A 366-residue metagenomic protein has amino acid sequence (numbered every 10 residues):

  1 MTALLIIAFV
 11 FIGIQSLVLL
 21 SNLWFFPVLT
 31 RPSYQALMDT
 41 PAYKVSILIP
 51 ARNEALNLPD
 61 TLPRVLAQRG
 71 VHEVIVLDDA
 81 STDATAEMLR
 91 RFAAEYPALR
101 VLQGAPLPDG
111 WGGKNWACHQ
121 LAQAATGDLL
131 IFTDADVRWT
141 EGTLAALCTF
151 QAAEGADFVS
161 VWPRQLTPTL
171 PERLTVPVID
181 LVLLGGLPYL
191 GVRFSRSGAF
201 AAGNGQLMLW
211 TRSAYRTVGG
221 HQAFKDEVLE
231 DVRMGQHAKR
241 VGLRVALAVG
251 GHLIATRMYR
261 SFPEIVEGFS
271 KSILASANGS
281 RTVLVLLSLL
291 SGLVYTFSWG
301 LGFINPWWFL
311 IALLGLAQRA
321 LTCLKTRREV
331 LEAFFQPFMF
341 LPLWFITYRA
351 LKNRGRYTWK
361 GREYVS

Functional and structural regions predicted by a protein language model:
M1-D39, P177, Y189, Q336: N-terminal membrane-anchoring/stem segments of glycan-assembly enzymes
F25-V28, Y96, R100-Q123, A146 (+4 more regions): Long helical/loop segments within the catalytic core of UDP-sugar-dependent glycosyltransferases, especially the large
V28-Y34, E54-A67: Short, well-formed alpha-helical segments that are part of the catalytic scaffolds of diverse glycosyltransferases
Y43-S46, E73: Cell-envelope/extracellular polymer assembly enzymes that use nucleotide-activated donors
L62-L107: Acidic donor-binding segment of Leloir-type glycosyltransferases
A84, A135-F150: Acidic donor-binding/catalytic loop of UDP-sugar-dependent glycosyltransferases, especially processive GT2
Q151, F158-L183, S213-R216, H221-V283: Catalytic donor/gating beta->alpha subdomain of glycosyltransferases that bind UDP-sugars
V283-R356: Membrane-embedded multi-pass helical conduit in multi-pass membrane proteins, especially envelope-biosynthetic
